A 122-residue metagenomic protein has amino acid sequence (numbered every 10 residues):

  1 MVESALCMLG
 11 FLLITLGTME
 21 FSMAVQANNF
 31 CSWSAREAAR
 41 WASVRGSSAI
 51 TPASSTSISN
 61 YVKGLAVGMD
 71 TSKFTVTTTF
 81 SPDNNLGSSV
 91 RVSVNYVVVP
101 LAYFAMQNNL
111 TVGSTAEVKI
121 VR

Functional and structural regions predicted by a protein language model:
M1-N60: Alpha-helical assembly-interface signal, strongest on the long, hydrophobic N-terminal helix that forms
A49-P82: Extracellular/periplasmic head regions of type IV pilus-like filament subunits
G68, P82-N84, F104, N108: Short secondary-structure boundary/capping segments
K73-T79, R91-V97, T111: Ser/Thr- (and often Asn-) enriched beta-sheet segments in non-cytosolic proteins
N84-R91: A short, glycine/Asx- and small/polar-enriched loop/turn that sits immediately N-terminal to a beta-strand
N95-R122: Low-complexity, S/T/G/P-rich flexible repeat/linker segments used as non-globular hinges and stalks within
